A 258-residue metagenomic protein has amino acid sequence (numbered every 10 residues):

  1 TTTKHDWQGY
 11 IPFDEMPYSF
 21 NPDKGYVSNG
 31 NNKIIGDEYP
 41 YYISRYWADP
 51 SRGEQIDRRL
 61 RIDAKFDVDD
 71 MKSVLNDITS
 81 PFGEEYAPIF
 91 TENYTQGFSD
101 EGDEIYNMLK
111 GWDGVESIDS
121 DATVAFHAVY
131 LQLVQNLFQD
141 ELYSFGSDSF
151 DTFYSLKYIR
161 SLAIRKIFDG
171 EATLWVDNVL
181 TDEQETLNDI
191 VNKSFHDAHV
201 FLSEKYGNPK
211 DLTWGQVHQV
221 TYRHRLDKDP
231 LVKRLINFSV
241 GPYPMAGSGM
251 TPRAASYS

Functional and structural regions predicted by a protein language model:
T1-E101, G111-S258: C-terminal/peripheral segments of proteins
E104: Active-site acid/base region of carbohydrate-active enzymes
